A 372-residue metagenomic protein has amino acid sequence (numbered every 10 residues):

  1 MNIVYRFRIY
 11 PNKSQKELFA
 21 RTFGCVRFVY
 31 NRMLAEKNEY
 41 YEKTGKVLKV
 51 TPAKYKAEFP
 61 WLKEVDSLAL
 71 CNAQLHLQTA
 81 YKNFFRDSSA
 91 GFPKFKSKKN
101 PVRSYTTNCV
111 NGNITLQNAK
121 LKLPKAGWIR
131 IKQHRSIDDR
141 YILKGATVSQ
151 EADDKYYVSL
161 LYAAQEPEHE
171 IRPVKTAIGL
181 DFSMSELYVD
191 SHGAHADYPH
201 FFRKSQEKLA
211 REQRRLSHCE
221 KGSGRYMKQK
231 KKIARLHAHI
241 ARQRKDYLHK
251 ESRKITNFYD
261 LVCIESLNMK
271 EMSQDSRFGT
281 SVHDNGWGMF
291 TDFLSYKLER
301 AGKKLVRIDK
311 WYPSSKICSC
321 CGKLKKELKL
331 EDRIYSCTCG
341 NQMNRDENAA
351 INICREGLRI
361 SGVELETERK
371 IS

Functional and structural regions predicted by a protein language model:
M1-S372: Nucleic-acid substrate recognition interfaces
